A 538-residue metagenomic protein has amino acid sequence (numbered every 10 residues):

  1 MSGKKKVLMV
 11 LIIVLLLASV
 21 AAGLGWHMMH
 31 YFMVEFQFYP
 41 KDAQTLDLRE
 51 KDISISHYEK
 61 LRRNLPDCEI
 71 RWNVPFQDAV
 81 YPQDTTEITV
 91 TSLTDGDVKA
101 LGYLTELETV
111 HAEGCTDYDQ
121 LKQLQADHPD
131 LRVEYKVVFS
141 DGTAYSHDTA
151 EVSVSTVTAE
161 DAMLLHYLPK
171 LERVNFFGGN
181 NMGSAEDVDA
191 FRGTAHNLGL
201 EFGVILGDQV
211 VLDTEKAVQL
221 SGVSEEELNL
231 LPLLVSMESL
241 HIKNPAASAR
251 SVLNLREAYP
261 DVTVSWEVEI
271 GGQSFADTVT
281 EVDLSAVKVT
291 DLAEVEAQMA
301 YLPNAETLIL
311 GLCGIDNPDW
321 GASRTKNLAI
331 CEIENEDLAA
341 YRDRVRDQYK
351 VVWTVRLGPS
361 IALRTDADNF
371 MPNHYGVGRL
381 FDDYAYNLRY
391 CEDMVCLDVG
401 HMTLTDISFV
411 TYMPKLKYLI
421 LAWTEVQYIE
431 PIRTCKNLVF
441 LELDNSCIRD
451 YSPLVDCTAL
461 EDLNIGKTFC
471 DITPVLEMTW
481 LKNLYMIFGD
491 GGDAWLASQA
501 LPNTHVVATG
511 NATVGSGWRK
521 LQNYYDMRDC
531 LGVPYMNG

Functional and structural regions predicted by a protein language model:
M1-A21: N-terminal Sec-pathway targeting helices
A18-E35: Membrane-interface motif at the C-terminal end of an N-terminal transmembrane signal
M33-Q37, D47-E50, S54-K60: N-terminal export/targeting and maturation segments
Q37, L61, L101, L124 (+11 more regions): Hydrophobic anchor residues at the C-terminal helix/turn of individual leucine-rich repeat
K41-I53, L65-D97, E106-Y118, H128-E160 (+17 more regions): Concave beta-strand-loop units of leucine-rich repeat
